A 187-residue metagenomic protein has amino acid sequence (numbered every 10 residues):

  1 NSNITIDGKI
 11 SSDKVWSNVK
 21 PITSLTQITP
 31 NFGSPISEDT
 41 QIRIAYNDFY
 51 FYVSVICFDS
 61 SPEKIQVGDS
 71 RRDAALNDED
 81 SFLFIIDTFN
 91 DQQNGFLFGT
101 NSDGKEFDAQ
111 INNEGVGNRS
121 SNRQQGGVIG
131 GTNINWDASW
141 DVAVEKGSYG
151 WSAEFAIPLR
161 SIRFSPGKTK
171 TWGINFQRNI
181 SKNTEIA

Functional and structural regions predicted by a protein language model:
N1-A187: Structural preference for beta-rich elements and adjacent junctions enriched in aromatics
